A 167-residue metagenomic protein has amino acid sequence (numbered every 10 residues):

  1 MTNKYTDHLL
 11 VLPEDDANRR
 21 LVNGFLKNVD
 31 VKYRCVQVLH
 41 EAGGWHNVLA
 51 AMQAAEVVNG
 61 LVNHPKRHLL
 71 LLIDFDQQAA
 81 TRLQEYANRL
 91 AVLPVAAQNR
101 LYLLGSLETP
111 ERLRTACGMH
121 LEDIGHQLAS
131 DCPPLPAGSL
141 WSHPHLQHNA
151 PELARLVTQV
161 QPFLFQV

Functional and structural regions predicted by a protein language model:
M1-L10, R19-H40, L49-V167: C-terminal accessory helical subdomains adjacent to catalytic cores in phosphodiester- and nucleotide-handling enzymes
E14-D15: Helix N-cap/beta->alpha junction signal
